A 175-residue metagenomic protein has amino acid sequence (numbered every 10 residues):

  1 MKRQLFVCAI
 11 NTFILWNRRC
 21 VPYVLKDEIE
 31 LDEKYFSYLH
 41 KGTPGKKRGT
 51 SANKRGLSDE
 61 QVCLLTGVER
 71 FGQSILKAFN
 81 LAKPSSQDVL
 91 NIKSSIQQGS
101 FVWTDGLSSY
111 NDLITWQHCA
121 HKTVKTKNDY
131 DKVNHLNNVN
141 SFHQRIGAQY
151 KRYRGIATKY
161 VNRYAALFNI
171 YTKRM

Functional and structural regions predicted by a protein language model:
M1-M175: Residue-level recognition of single "structural anchor" positions that define or cap local secondary structure
